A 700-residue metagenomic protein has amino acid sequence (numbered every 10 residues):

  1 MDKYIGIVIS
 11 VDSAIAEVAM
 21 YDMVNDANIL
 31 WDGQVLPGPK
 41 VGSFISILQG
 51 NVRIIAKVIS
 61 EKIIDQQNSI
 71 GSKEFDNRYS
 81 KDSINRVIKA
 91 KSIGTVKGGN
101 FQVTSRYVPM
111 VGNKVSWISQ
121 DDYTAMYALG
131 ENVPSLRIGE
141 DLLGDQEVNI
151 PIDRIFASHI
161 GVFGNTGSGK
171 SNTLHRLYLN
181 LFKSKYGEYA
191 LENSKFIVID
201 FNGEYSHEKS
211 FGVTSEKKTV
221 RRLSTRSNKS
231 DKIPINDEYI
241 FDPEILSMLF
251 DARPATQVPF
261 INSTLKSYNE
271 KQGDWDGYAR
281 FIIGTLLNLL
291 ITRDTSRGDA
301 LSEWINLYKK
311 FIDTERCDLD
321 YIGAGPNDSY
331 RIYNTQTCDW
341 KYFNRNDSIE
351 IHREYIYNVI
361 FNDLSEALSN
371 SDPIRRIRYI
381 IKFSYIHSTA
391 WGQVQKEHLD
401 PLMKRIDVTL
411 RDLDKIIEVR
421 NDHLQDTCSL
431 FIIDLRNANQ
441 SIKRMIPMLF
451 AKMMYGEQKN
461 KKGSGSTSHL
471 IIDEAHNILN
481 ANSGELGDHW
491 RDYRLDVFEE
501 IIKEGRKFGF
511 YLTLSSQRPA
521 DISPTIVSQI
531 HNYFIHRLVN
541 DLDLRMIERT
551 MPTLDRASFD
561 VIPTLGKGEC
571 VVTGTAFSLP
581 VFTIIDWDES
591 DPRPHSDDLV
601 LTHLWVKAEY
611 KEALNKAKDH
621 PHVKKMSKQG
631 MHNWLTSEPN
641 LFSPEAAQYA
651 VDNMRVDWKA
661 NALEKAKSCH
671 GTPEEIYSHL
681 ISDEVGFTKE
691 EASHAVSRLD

Functional and structural regions predicted by a protein language model:
M1-L129: Conserved ASCE P-loop ATPase motor domains encompassing nucleic-acid-directed helicases/translocases
S135-T225, V572, L604-W605: Glycine-rich phosphate-binding loop of nucleotide-binding enzymes
L181-K185, M453-K459, D492-L512: Substrate-engagement module of ASCE P-loop NTPases
F201, F510, Q517-R518, Q529: Conserved H-loop
G203-K209, D237-V497: P-loop NTPase motor domains
S215-L223, T525-R537: A short helix-turn-beta junction within AAA+ P-loop NTPase domains corresponding to the substrate/partner-engaging
K567-A608: Conserved P-loop NTPase motor module
E609-D700: An alpha-helical, amphipathic repeat domain used for nucleic-acid recognition, typified by the mTERF helical solenoid
